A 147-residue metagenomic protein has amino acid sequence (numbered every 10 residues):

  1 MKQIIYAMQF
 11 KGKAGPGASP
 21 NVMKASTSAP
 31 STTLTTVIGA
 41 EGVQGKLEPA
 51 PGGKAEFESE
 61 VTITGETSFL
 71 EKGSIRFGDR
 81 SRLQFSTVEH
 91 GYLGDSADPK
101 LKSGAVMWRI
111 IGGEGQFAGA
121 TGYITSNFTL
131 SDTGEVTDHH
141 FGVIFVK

Functional and structural regions predicted by a protein language model:
M1-K147: Beta-strand-enriched cores of mature, soluble protein domains
